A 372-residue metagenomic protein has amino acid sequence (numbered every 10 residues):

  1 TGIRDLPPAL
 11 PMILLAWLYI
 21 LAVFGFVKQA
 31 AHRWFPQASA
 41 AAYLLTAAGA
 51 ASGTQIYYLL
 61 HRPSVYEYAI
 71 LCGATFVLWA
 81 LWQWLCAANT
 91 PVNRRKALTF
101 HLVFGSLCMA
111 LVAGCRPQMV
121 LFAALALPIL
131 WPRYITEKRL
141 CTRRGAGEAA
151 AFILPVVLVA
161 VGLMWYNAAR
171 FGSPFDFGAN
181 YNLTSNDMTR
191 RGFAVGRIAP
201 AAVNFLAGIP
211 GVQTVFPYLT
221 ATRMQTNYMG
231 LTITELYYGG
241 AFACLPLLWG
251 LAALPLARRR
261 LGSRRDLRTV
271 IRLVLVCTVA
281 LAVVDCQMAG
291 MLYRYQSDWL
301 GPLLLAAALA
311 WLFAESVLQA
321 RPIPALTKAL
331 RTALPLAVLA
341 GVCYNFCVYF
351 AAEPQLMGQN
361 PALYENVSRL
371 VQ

Functional and structural regions predicted by a protein language model:
T1-L14, H32-Q37, L59-P63, T226-Y237: Juxtamembrane segments of multi-pass membrane glycosylation machinery that transfer sugars from lipid-linked donors
P7-P36, W79-Q83: Transmembrane-helix motifs of polytopic, lipid-linked glycan transferases
V23-Q55, T75, P91-F100, L267 (+2 more regions): Transmembrane-helix signature of polytopic, membrane-embedded enzymes that assemble or transfer cell-envelope glycans
L71-V92, L107-M109, A123-A126, P302-L309: Specific aromatic-rich, kink-prone transmembrane helix
L78, F100-R116, A123-A124, P155-L163: Membrane-interface alpha helices of multi-pass inner-membrane proteins
C86-A110, R143-G147, A151: Short hydrophobic alpha-helices at membrane interfaces in multi-pass membrane enzymes
F122-V157, R259: Perimembrane helix-loop-helix junctions
T226-R268, A307: Hydrophobic, aromatic-rich transmembrane alpha-helices and their immediate juxtamembrane boundary segments
